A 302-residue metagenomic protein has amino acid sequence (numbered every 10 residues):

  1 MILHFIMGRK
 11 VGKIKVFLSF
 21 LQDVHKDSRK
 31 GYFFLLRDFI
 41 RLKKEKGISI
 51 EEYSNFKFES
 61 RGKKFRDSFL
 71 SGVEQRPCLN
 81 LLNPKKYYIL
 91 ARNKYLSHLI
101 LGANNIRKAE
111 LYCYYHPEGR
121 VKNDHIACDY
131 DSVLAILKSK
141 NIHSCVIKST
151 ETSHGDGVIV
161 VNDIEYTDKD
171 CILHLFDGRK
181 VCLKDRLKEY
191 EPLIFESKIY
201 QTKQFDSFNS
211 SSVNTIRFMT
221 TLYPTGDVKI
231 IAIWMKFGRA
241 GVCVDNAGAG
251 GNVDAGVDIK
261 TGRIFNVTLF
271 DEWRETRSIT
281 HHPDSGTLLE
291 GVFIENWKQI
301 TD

Functional and structural regions predicted by a protein language model:
I2-L3: Secondary-structure boundary/capping micro-motif
R9-S139, T152-S153: Conserved N-proximal alpha/beta basic substrate-recognition cap immediately N-terminal to, or forming the N-lobe
D23, D27, D38, D67 (+15 more regions): Acidic-enriched, low-complexity/disordered segments with a strong bias for Aspartate over Glutamate
G47-E52, K86, R107-E110, I142-H143 (+6 more regions): Generic structural motif recognizing short loop/turn segments at the entrances and edges of beta-strands
Q75-L79, I89, L173, E196 (+2 more regions): A generic structural signal for ordered alpha-helices
N93-S212, I216, P224, K298: Active-site nucleotide/adenylate-binding loops and adjacent lid/helix of ATP-dependent enzymes
K184-S211, T220-D302: A long amphipathic alpha-helix within ATP-dependent nucleotide-binding catalytic cores
